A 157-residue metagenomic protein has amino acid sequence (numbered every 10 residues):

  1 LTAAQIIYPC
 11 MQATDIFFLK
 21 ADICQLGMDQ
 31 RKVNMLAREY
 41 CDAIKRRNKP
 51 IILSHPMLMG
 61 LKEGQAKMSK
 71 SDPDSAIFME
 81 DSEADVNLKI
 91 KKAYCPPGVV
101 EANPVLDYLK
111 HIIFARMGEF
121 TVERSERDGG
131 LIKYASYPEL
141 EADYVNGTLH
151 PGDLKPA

Functional and structural regions predicted by a protein language model:
L1-M11, N34: N-terminal Rossmann-like or analogous alpha/beta NTP/dinucleotide-binding catalytic cores that position adenine
L1-T2, I23-Q30, I51-H55: Short, surface-exposed recognition loops or helix-turn segments adjacent to catalytic cores
A13, R31-A157: Conserved nucleotide- and phosphate/pyrophosphate-binding catalytic cores in adenylate/nucleotidyl-handling enzymes
T14-M28, R38: A long, hydrophobic alpha-helical segment
